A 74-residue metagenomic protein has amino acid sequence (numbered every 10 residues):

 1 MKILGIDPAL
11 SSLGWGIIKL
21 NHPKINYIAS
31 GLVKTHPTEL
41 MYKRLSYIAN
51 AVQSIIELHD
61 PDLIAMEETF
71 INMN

Functional and structural regions predicted by a protein language model:
M1-N74: Phosphate- and other anionic-substrate recognition elements at nucleic-acid/protein interfaces
